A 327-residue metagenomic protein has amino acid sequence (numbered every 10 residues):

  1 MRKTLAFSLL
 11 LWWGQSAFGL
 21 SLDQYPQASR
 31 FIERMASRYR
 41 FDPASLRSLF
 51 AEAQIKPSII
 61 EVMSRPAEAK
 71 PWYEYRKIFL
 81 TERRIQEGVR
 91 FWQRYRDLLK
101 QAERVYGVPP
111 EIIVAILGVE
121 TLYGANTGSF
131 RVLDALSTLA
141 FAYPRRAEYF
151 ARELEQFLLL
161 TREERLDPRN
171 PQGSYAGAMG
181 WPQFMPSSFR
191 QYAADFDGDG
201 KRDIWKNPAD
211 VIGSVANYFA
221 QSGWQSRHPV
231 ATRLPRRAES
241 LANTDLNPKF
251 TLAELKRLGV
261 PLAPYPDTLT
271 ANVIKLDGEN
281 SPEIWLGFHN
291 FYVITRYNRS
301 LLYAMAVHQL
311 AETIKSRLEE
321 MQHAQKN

Functional and structural regions predicted by a protein language model:
M1-T4: Positively charged n-region of N-terminal signal peptides that target proteins for export
W13-S16: N-terminal signal peptide c-region/cleavage motif recognized by signal peptidases
L20-R94, K100-E103: An acidic, Gly/Ser/Thr/Pro-rich helix-cap/linker signature
Q27, R34-E52, A147, A151-Q172 (+1 more regions): A contiguous strand-loop segment
Q54, E120-G124, A178, R237-A238 (+5 more regions): Solvent-exposed loop/turn segments at secondary-structure junctions within structured extracellular/periplasmic domains
Y75-S214, A220: Acidic/His-rich structured neighborhood in mature extracellular/periplasmic domains
P168-E279: Flexible, glycine-rich surface segments
A271, L276-N327: C-terminal functional modules
